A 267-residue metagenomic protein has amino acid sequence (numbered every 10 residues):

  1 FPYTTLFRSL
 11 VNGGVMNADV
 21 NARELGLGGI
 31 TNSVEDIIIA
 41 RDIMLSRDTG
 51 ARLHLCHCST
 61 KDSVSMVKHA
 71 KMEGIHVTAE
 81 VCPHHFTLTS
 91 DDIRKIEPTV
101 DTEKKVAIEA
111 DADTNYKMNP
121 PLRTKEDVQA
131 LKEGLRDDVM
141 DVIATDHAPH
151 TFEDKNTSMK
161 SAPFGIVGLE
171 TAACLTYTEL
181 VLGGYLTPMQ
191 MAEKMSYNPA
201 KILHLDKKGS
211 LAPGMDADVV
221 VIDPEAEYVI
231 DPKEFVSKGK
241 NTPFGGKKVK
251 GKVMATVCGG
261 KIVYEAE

Functional and structural regions predicted by a protein language model:
P2, F7-I143: Histidine/acidic residue-rich metal-binding segments in metalloenzymes
V11, G28, S59, T87 (+10 more regions): Generic, ordered loop/turn and secondary-structure boundary motif
E24-R52, A112-Y116, E133-I143, A148-P224: His/Asp/Glu-enriched, well-ordered alpha-helical/loop segment that forms or immediately abuts the divalent-metal
S59, C82, A148-H150, E227: Catalytic metal-binding/acid-base residues of hydrolase active sites
V64, T87, T151-E153, V220 (+2 more regions): Glycine/Thr-rich phosphate-binding loops of Rossmann-like dinucleotide-binding domains
S158-S161, P213-E267: C-terminal cap of metal-dependent C-N hydrolases
